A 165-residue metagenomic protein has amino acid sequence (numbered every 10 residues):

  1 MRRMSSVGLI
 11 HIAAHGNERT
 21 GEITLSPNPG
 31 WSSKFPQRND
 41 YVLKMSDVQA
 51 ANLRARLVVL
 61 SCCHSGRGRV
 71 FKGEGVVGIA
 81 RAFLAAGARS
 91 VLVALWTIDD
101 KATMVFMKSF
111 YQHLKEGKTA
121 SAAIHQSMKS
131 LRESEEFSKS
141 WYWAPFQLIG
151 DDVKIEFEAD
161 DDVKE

Functional and structural regions predicted by a protein language model:
M1-E165: Catalytic cores of enzymes
